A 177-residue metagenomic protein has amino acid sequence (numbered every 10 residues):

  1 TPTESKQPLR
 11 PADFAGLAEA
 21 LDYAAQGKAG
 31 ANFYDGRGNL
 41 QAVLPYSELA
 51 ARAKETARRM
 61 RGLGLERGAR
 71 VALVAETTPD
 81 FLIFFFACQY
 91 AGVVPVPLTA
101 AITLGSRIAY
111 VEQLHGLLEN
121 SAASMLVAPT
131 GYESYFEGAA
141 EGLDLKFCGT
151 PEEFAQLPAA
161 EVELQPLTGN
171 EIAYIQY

Functional and structural regions predicted by a protein language model:
T1-L9: Short, charged, surface-exposed hinge/linker loops at domain edges that act as mobile lids or interdomain connectors
P2, E19-P45, R59, I172-I175: AMP-dependent adenylate-forming
L17, P45-L49, P151, G169: Structural motif detector for alpha-helix initiation sites
A29, C148, L157-Y177: Conserved pre-ATP/AMP-binding loop-to-beta segment of ANL
A31-F86, T103-Y110, L164-P166: Conserved AMP-binding/adenylate-forming core of the ANL superfamily
G92: Structured binding elements
V96-A128, E133-G138, L157-A159: Conserved ATP-dependent adenylate/AMP-binding module captured primarily in the ANL superfamily
